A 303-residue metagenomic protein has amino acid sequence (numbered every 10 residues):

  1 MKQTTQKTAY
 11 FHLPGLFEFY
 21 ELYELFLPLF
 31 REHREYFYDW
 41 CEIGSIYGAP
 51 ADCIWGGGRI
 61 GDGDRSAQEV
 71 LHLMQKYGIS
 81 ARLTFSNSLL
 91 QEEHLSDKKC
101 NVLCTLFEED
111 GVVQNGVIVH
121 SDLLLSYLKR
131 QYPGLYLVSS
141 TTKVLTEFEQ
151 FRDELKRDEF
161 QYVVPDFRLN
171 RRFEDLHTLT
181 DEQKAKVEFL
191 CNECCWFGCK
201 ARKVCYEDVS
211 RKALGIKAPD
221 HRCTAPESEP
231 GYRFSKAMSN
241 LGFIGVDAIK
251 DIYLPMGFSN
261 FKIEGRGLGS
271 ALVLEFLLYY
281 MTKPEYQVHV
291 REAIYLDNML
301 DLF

Functional and structural regions predicted by a protein language model:
K2-E154, F160-F303: Active-site pocket-lining/capping segments in soluble small-molecule metabolic enzymes
